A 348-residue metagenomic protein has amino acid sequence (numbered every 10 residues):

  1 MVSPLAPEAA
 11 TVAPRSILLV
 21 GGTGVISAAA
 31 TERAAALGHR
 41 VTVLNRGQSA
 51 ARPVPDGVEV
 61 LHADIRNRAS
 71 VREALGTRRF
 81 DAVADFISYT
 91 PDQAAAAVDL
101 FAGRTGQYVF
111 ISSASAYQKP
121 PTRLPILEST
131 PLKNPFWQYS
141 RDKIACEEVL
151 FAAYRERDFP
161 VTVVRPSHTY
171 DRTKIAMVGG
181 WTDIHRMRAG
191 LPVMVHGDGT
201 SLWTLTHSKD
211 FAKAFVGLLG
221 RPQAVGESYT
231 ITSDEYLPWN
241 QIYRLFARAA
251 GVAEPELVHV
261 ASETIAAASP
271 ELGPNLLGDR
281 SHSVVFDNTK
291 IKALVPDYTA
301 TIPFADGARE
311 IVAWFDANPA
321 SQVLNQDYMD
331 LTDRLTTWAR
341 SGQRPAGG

Functional and structural regions predicted by a protein language model:
R15-H39: N-terminal Rossmann NAD(P)H-binding glycine-rich loop of SDR-like oxidoreductase domains
P55-N67, I87-S88: Rossmann-fold cofactor-recognition segment
G76-P125, I144-V149: NAD(P)-cofactor binding segment of oxidoreductase domains
S113-Q138, A152-R157, K174: Active-site "gating" loop of Rossmann-like NAD(P)-dependent oxidoreductase/epimerase domains
L124-E148, M177-W181, T204-L205, Y236 (+1 more regions): Short-chain dehydrogenase/reductase
E147-T173: Conserved beta-loop-beta element that borders a ligand/cofactor-binding pocket
M177-D183, H196-L219, G226-E227, N240-Q241: Substrate-positioning beta->alpha
G217-L277, N288, A293, E310 (+2 more regions): Mid/C-terminal beta-alpha module of Rossmann-like enzyme folds, strongest in SDR-family dehydrogenases/epimerases
